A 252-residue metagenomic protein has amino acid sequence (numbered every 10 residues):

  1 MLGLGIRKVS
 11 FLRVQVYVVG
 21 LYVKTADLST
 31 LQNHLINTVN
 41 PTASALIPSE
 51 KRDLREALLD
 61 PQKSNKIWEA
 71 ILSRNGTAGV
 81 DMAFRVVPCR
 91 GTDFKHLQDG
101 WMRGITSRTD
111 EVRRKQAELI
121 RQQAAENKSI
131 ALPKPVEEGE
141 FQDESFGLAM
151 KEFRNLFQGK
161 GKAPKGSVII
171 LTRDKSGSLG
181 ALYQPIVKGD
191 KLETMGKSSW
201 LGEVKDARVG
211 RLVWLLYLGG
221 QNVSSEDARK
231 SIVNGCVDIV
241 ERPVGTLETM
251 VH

Functional and structural regions predicted by a protein language model:
M1-H252: Terminal leader/tail segments of proteins
